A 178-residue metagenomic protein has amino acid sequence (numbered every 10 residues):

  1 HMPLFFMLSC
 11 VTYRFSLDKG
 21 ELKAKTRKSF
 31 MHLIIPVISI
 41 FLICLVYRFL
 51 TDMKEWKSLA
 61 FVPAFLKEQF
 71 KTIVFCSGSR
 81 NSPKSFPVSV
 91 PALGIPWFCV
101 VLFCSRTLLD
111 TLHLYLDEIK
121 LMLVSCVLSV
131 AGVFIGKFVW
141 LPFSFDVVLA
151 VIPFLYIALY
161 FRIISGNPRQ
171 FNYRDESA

Functional and structural regions predicted by a protein language model:
H1-M2, K84-V100, G136-L155, A178: Interfacial loop-to-helix transition and helix-capping segments at the boundaries of transmembrane helices
M2-P3, S16-P91, S105, S177: Transmembrane alpha-helical segments and their boundary/interface "anchor" motifs in multi-pass integral membrane
P3-V11, I40, V101-R106, V151-R162: Hydrophobic cores of alpha-helical transmembrane segments in multi-pass inner/ER membrane proteins, independent
Y13-G20, L50, D110-L116, G136 (+1 more regions): Structural signal for the C-terminal ends of transmembrane alpha-helices and the immediately following loop
L22-M31, L112-L123: Interfacial loop-to-transmembrane-helix boundary motif in multi-pass membrane proteins
F41-L42, S125-F138, A178: Aromatic-anchored segments of alpha-helical transmembrane domains
L116-L128, P142, D175: Membrane-interface starts of transmembrane alpha-helices
R169-A178: Alpha-helical transmembrane segments and terminal signal-anchor/GPI-anchor hydrophobic tails, characterized by long
